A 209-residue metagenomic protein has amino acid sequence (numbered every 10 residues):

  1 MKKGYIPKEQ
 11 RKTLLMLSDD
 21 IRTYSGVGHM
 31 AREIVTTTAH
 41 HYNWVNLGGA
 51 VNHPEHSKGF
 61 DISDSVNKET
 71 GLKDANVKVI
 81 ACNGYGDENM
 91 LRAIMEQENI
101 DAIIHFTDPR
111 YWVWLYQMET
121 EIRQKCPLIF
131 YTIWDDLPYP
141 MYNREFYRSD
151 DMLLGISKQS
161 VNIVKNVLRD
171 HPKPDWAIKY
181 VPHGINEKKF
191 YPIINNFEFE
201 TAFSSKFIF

Functional and structural regions predicted by a protein language model:
M1-D64, E98: N-terminal subdomain of nucleotide-sugar transferases
R11-L14, P127, S204-F209: Charged active-site motifs of nucleotide-sugar-dependent glycosyltransferases
H56-G86: Conserved nucleotide-sugar phosphate-binding/catalytic loop shared by glycosyltransferases and other
M95-I103: Proline-aspartate-enriched helix->loop->beta-strand connector
H105-Y111: Short His-centered aromatic/hydrophobic patch
R123, F130, P140-L154: A conserved, positively charged/aromatic
Q159, G184: Carbohydrate-associated surface elements
F190-F209: A short helix/loop element that forms part of the nucleotide-sugar donor recognition site in Leloir-type
